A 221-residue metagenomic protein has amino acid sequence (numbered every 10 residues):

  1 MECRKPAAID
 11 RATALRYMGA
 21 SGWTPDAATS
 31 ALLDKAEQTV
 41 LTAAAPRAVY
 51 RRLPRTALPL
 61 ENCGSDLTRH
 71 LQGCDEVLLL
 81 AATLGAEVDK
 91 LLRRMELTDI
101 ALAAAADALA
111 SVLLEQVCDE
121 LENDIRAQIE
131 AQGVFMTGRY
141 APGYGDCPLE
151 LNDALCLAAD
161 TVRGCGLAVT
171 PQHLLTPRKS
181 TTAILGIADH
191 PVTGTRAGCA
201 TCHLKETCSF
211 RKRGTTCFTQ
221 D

Functional and structural regions predicted by a protein language model:
M1-A106: Active-site helix-to-loop segments that bind/position phosphate- or nucleotide-bearing substrates and donors across
M1-T13, T201-D221: N-terminal charge/polar-biased segments
A31, K35, L109-V112, Q116 (+2 more regions): Conserved active-site and cofactor/substrate-binding residues in soluble primary-metabolism enzymes
T39, E120, D124, T201: Alpha-helical scaffold segments in soluble metabolic enzymes
L41-A45, R126, E130, L204-T207: Generic secondary-structure signature for well-ordered alpha-helical cores
E96-E150: Long, amphipathic alpha-helical coupling/dimerization segments that relay conformational signals between
Q132-F210, Q220-D221: Short terminal or interdomain "cap/linker" segment that borders an active site or interface and mediates
